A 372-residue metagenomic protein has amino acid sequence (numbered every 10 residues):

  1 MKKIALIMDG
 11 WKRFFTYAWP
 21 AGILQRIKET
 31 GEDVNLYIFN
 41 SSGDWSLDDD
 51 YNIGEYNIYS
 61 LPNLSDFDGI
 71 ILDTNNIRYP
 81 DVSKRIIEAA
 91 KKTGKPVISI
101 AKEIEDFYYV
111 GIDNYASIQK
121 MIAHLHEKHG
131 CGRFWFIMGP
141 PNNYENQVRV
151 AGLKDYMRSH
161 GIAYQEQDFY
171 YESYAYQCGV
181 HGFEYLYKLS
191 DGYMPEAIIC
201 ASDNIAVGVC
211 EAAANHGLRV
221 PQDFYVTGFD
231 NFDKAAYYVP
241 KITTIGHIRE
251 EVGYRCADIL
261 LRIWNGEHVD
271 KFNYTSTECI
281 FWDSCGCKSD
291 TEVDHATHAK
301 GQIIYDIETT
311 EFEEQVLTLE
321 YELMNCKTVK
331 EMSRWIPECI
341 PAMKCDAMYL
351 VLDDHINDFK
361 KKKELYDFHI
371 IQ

Functional and structural regions predicted by a protein language model:
M1-D49, I53-Y349: Bacterial carbohydrate/catabolite-sensing allosteric modules
V351-Q372: GAF sensory/regulatory domain recognition with acknowledged cross-activation on helical regulatory dimers
